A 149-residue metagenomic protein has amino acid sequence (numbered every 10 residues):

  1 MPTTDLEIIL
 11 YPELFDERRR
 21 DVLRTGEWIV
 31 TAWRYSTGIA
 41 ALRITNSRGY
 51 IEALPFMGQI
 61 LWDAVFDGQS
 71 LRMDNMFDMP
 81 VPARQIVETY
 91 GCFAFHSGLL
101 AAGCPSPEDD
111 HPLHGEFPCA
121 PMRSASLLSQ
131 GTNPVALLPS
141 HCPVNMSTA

Functional and structural regions predicted by a protein language model:
M1-A149: Surface-exposed acidic/polar loop and edge beta-strand patches at domain peripheries
